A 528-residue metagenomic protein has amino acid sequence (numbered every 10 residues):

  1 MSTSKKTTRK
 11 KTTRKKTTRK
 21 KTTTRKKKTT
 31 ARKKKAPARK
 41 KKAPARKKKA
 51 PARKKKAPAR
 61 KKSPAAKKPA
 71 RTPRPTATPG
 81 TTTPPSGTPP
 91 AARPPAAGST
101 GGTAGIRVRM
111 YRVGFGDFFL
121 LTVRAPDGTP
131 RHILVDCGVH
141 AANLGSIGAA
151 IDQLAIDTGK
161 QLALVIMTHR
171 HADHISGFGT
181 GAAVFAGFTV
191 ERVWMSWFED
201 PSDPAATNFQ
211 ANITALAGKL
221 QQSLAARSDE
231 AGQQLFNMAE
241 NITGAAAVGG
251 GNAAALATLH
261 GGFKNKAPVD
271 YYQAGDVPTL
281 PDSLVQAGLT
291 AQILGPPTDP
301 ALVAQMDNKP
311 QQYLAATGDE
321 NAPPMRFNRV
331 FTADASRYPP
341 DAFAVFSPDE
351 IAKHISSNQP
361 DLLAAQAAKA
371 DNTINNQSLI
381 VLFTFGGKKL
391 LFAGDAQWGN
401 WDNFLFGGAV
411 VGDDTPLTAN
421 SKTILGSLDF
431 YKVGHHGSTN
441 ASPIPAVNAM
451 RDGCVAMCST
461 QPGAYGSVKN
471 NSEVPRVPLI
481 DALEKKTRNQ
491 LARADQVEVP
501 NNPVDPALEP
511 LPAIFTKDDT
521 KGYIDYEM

Functional and structural regions predicted by a protein language model:
M1-T8, A65-A96: Terminal, positively biased "leader/anchor" segments that mediate initial targeting or electrostatic surface association
T3, T7-R25, T29-R32, A36-R39 (+3 more regions): Low-complexity, polybasic segments enriched for Lys interleaved with small residues
P90-I106, S176-K389, G399, V410-V411 (+1 more regions): Flexible, acidic/histidine-containing loops and adjacent segments that form or flank the divalent-metal
T100-K160, K219, I374-D402, A456: Conserved beta-strand hairpin/beta-sheet module of binuclear metal-dependent hydrolase folds, prominently
G114-D117, A125, V139-A141, I166 (+6 more regions): Short, flexible loop/turn elements at secondary-structure junctions
R124-I133, H140-V193, T418-S438, G453-A456: Active-site metal-binding motif and surrounding structural segment of the metallo-beta-lactamase
L144-G145, A205-N212, Y465-V474: Short, flexible/disordered intra-domain loops and linkers
M167, S176, W194, A393 (+2 more regions): Long, structured stretches of catalytic cores involved in phosphate-ester chemistry, encompassing
